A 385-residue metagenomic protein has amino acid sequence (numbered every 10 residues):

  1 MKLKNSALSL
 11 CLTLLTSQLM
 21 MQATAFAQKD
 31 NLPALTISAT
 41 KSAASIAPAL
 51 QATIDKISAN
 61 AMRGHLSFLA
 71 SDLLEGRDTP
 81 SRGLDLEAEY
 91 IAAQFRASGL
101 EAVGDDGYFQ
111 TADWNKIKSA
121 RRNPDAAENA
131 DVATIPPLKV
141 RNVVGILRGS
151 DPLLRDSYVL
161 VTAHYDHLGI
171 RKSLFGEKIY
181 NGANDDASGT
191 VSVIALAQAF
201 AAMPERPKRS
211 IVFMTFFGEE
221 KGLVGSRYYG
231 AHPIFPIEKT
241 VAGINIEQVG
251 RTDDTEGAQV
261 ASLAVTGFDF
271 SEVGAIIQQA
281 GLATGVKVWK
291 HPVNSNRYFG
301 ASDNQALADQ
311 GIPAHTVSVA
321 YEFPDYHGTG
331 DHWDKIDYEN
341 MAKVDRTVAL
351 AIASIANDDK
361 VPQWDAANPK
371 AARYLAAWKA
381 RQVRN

Functional and structural regions predicted by a protein language model:
S9-M20: Bacterial N-terminal signal peptides
Q28-L86, I91-V103, D156, D365 (+1 more regions): N-terminal hydrophobic or amphipathic helices/low-complexity stretches enriched in small/hydrophobic/Pro/Gly
P48-K56, D72-R82, E128-T134, L174-D186 (+5 more regions): Second-shell loop/turn segments in exported
R77-R148: A non-catalytic alpha/beta surface segment that caps or lines the substrate-entry region of metallo-dependent hydrolase
G145, S157, V161-G222, V348: Alpha-helical metal-binding/catalytic segments enriched in His/Glu/Asp
A202, P324-N385: His/Asp/Glu-rich mid-to-C-terminal helical/loop segments that flank catalytic regions of hydrolases
F216-T316: Metal-dependent peptidase/peptidase-like ectodomains
N294-V344: Zn-dependent metallopeptidase/amidohydrolase metal-coordination segment
